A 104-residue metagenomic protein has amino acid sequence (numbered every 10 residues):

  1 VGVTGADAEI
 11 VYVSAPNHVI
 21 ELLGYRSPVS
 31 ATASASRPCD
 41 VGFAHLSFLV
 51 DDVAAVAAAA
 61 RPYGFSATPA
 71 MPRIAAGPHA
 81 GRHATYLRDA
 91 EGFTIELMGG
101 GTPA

Functional and structural regions predicted by a protein language model:
V1-A15: Short, structured active-site "lid" loops
A15-I20, G24-T94: Vicinal oxygen chelate
L97-P103: Short beta->alpha transition motifs characteristic of CBS
